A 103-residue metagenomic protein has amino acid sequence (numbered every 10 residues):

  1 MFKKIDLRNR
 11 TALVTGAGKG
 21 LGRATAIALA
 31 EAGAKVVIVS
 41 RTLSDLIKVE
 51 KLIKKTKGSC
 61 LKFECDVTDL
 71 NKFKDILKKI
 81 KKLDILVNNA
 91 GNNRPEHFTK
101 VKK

Functional and structural regions predicted by a protein language model:
M1-R10: Flexible N-terminal pre-Rossmann segment of NAD(P)-dependent oxidoreductases
T11, G16-G20: Conserved glycine-rich cofactor-binding loop
T15, L83-G91: Rossmann-fold scaffold of SDR-type NAD(P)-dependent oxidoreductases
L29: Aromatic pocket-lining residues of Rossmann-like dinucleotide-binding sites
A34-K48: Conserved glycine-rich Rossmann-like NAD(P)H-binding loop of the short-chain dehydrogenase/reductase
F63-D75, K103: The beta1-alpha1 cofactor-binding region of Rossmann-like NAD(H)/NADP(H)-dependent oxidoreductases
K78, N93-K103: Conserved mid-core segment of classical short-chain dehydrogenase/reductases
